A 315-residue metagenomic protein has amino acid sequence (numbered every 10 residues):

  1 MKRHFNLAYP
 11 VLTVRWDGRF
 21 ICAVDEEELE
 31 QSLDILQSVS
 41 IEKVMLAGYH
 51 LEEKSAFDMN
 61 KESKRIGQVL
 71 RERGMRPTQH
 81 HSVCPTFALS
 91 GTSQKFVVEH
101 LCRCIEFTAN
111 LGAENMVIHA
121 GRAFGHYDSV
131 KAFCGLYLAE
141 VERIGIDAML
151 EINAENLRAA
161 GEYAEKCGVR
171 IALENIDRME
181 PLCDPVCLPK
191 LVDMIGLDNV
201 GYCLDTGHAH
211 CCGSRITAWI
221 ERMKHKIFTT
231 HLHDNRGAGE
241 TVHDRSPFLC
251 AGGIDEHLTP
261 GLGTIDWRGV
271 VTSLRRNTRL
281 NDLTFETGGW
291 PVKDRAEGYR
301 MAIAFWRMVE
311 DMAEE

Functional and structural regions predicted by a protein language model:
M1-N115, I144-L150, R158, E165 (+2 more regions): N-terminal pre-domain/capping segments
K2-F5, T13, K43-V44, E72 (+3 more regions): Acidic/histidine-rich catalytic cores of soluble enzymes
V14-E28, A47-E62, P85-K95, A123-Y127 (+5 more regions): Acidic-and-aromatic substrate-binding clefts and catalytic sites of carbohydrate-active enzymes
L36, L70, T108, I171 (+4 more regions): Conserved, mostly hydrophobic/aromatic
T108-G135, C167-D177, T284: Active-site groove signature of glycoside hydrolases
S129-V141, H243-I254: Active-site gating loops and adjacent loop-to-helix segments of metal-dependent hydrolytic enzymes
L262-R276: A short, acidic, amphipathic alpha-helical segment used as a generic capping/interface helix at domain edges
D282-G288: Short acidic/histidine-rich active-site segments
